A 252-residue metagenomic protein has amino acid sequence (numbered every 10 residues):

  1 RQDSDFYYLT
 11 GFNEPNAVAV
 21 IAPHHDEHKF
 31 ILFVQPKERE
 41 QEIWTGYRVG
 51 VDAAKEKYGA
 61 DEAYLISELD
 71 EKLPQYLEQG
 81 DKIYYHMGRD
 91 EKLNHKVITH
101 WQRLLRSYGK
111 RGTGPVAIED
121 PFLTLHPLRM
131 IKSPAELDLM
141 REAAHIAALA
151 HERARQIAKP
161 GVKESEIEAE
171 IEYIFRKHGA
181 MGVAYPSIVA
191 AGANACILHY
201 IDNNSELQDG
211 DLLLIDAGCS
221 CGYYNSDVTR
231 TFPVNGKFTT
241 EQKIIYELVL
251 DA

Functional and structural regions predicted by a protein language model:
R1-A252: Active-site neighborhoods and metal-handling regions in enzymes and metal-associated proteins
